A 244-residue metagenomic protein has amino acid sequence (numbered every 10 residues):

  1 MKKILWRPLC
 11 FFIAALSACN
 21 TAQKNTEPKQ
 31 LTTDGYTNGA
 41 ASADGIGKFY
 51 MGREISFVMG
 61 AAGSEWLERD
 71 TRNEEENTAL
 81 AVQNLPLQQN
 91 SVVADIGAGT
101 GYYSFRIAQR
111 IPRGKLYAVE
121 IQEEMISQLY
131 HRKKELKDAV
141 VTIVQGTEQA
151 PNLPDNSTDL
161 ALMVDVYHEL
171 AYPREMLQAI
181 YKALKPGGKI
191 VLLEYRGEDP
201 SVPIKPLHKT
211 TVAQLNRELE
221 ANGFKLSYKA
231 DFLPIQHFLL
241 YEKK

Functional and structural regions predicted by a protein language model:
N25-P86, V92: Class I SAM-dependent transferase core
Q89-G99: Conserved class I S-adenosyl-L-methionine
T100-P112: Conserved SAM-binding loop of SAM-dependent methyltransferases across substrates and taxa, primarily the Class I
Q122-E123: Conserved SAM/SAH-binding beta-strand->alpha-helix loop
L136-E148: Conserved SAM-binding strand-loop segment of SAM-dependent methyltransferases
P151-L160: A short acidic, Gly/Pro-enriched loop at the edge of an enzyme's catalytic core that lines a small-molecule cofactor
R174-K189: A short glycine-rich, Lys/Arg-flanked "PGG" loop and its adjoining helix->strand segment in the class I
N222, S227-K244: Core SAM-dependent methyltransferase catalytic element
